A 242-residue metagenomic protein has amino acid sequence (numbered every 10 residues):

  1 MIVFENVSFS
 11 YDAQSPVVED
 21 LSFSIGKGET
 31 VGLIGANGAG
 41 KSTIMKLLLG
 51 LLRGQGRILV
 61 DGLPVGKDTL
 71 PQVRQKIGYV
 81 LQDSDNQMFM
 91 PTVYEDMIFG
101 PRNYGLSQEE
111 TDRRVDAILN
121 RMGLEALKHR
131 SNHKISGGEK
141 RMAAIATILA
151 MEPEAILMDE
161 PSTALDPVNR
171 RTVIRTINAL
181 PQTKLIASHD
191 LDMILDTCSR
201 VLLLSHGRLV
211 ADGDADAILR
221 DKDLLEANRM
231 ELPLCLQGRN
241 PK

Functional and structural regions predicted by a protein language model:
I34-A36: The feature captures the beta-strand-to-loop junction immediately N-terminal to the Walker
G56-V65, V73: Conserved ABC transporter NBD signature motif
E109-L127: Conserved ABC ATPase "signature" region
S131-I135, E139: Conserved ABC ATPase signature
S188-H189: H-loop/switch region of ABC-family ATPase nucleotide-binding domains
I194-D196: A short, surface-exposed alpha-helical micro-motif characterized by mixed small hydrophobic and charged/polar residues
R208-E231: Conserved beta-strand-loop-alpha-helix hinge in the C-terminal portion of ABC ATPase nucleotide-binding domains
